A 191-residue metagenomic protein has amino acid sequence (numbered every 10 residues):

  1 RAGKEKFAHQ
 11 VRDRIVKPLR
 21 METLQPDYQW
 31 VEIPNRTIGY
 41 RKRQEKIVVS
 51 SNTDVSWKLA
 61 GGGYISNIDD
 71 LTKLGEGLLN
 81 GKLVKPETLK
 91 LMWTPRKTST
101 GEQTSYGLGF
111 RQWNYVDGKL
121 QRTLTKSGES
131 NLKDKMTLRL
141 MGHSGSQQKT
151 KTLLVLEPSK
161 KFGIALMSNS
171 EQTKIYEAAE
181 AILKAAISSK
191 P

Functional and structural regions predicted by a protein language model:
G3-D13, K17-P18, P26, N35 (+1 more regions): Catalytic loop of the DD-peptidase/beta-lactamase superfamily, centered on the K-T-G motif and neighboring
